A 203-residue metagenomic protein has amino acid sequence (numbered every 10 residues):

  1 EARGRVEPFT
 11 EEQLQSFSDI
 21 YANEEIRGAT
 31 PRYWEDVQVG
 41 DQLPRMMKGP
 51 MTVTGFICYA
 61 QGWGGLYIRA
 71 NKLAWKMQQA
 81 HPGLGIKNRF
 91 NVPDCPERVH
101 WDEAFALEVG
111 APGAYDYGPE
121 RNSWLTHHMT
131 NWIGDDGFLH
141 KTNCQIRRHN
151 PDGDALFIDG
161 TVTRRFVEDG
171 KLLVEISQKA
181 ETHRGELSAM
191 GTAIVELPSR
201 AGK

Functional and structural regions predicted by a protein language model:
E1-E24, A29-W34, Q38, N150-K203: HotDog/MaoC-like acyl-thioester-processing domains
A2-D136, R200-K203: Hot-dog-fold acyl-thioester-processing enzymes
T30, K141-R147: Short structured motifs
R45, L139-K141, M190: Hydrophobic residues on conserved beta-strands that form the core of alpha/beta folds
G49, C144, A193-V195: Generic detection of short hydrophobic beta-strand segments and adjacent strand-loop junctions
W63, P82-G83, R148-L156: Short amphipathic alpha-helical patches
I133-L139, V167-E168: Phosphate-handling active-site elements
